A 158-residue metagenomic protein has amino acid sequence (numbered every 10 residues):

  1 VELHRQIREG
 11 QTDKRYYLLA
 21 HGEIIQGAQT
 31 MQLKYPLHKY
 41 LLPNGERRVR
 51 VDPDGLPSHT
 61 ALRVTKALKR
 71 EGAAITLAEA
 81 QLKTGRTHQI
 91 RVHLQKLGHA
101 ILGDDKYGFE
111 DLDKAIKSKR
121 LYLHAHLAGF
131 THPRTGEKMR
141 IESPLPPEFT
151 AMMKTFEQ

Functional and structural regions predicted by a protein language model:
V1-Q158: RNA pseudouridine synthases
